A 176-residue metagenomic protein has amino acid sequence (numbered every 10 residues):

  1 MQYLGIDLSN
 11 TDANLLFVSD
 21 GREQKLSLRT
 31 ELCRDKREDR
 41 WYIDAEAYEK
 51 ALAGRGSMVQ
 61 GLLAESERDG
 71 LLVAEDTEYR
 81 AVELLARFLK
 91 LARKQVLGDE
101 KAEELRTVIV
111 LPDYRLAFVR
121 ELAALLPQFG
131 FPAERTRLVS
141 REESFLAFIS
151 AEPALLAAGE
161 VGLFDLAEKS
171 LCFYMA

Functional and structural regions predicted by a protein language model:
M1-L71, P127, R135-A147: Early-domain small/polar-rich strand-loop-helix modules and first-structured segments of the mature chain
I6-D12, A157-C172, A176: A short acidic Gly-Thr/Ser loop motif
M58, E78-L89, F118: Phosphate/oxyanion-binding active-site loops and adjacent basic polyanion-contact surfaces
R68-Y79, L105-T107: Short hinge/gating elements
L84-E100, F145-E152: Phosphate/ATP-binding catalytic cores across multiple sugar-kinase/actin-like superfamilies, primarily ASKHA
E100-E104, P132-A133, L156-A157: Short helix-terminating capping/connector loops at secondary-structure junctions
K101-D113: Short glycine-rich phosphate-binding loop at a beta-alpha junction
R120-L122: Conserved helicase motor "Helicase C" RecA-like lobe of SF1/SF2 P-loop NTPases
